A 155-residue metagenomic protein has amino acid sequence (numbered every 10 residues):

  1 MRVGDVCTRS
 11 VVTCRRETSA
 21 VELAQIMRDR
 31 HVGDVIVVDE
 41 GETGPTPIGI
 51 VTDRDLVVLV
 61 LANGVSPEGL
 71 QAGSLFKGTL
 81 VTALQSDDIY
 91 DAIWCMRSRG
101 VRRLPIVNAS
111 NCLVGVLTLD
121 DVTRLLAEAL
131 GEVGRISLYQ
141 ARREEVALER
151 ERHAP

Functional and structural regions predicted by a protein language model:
M1-R9, I48-T82, D88-R97, T118-P155: Tandem CBS (Bateman) regulatory domains
T13-V32, V37-E40, A83-G100, V107-N108 (+1 more regions): The conserved cystathionine-beta-synthase
G41-T43, L56: Short active-site-proximal "capping" loops at secondary-structure junctions
